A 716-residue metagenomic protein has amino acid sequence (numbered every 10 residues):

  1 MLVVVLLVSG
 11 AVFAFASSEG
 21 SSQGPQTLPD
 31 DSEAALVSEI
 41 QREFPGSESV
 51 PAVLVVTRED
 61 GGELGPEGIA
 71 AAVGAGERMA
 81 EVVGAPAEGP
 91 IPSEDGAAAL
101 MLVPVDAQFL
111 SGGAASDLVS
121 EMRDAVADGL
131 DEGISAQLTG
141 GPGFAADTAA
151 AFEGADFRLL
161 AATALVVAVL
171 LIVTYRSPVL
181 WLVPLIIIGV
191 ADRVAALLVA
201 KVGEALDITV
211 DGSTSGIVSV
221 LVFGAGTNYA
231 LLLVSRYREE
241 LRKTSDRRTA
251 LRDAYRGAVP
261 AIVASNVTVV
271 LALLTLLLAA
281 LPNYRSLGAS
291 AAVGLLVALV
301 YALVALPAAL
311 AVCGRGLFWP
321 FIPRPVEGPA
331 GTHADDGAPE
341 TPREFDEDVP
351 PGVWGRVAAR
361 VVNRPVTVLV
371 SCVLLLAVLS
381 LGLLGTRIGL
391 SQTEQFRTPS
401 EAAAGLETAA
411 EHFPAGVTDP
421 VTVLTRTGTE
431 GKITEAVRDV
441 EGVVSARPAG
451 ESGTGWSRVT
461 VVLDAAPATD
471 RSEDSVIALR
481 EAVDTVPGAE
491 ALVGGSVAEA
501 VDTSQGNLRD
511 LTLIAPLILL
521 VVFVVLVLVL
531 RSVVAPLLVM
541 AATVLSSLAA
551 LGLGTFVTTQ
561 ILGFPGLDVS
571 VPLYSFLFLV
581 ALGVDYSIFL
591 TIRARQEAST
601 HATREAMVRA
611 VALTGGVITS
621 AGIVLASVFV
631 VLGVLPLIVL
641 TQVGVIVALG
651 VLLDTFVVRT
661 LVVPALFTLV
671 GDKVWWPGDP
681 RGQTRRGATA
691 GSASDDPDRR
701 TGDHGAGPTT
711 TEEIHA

Functional and structural regions predicted by a protein language model:
M1-G20, A85, S111-I388, A498-A716: Membrane-embedded transmembrane helical bundles of large multi-pass transporters/channels
Q23-G24, L54, G62: Juxtamembrane "helix-exit" motif at the C-terminal end of transmembrane alpha-helices
P25-P29: Juxtamembrane interface helices immediately C-terminal to a transmembrane segment
D30-P51, E59-P142, G385-G566, T710 (+1 more regions): Structured non-transmembrane domains adjacent to transmembrane bundles in polytopic membrane proteins
A52-V53, I588: Hydrophobic beta-strand segments of well-ordered beta-sheets in folded domains
V56, L376, E451-G453, G633: Positions that flank functional sites
